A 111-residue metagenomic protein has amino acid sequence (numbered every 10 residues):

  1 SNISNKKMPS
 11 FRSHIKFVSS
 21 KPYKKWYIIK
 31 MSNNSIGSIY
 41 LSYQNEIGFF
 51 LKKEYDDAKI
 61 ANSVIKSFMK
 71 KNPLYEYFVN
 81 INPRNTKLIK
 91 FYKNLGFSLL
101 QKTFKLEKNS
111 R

Functional and structural regions predicted by a protein language model:
S1-K16: Conserved GNAT-fold acetyl-CoA-binding loop/helix
F17-Y23: Short loop/turn motifs at secondary-structure junctions and domain boundaries
K24-G37: Conserved beta-hairpin
K30, Q44-A61: A short, internal acetyl-CoA/4′-phosphopantetheine-binding micro-motif in the GNAT/acyltransferase core
G37-S38, Q44: Short glycine-/small-residue motifs
D56-K71, T86-N94: Conserved acetyl-CoA-binding loop-helix of GNAT-fold acetyltransferases
F78-K93, S98, K105-K108: Conserved beta-strand-loop-alpha-helix junction that forms the acyl-donor binding cleft
